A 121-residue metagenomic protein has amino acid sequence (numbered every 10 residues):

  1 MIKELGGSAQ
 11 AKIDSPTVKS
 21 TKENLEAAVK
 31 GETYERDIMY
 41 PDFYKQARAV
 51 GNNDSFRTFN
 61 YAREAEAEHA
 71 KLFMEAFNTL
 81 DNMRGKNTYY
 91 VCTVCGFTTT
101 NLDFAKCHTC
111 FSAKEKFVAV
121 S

Functional and structural regions predicted by a protein language model:
M1-S121: Non-heme di-metal
